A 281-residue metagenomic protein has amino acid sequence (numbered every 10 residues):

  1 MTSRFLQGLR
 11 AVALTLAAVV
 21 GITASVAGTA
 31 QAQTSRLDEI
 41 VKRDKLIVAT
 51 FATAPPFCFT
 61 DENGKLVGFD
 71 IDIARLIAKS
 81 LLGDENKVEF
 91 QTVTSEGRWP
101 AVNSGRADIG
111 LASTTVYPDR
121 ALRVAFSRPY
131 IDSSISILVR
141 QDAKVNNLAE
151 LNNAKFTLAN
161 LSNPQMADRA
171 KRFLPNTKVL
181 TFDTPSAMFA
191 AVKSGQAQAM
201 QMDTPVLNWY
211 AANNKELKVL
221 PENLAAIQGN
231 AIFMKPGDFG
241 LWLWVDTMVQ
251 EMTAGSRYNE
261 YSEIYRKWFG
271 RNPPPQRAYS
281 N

Functional and structural regions predicted by a protein language model:
A32-A112, L122: Extracytoplasmic small-molecule ligand-binding "clamshell" domains of the periplasmic binding protein/Venus flytrap
L46-I47, G83-N86, N103-A112, K155-T157 (+3 more regions): Alpha-to-beta junction loops
I47-P56, L66-L81, T115, S136-T184 (+2 more regions): Bilobed "Venus flytrap"/periplasmic-binding protein-like clamshell domains and structurally analogous long
A52, I131-D142, T204, N208-V249 (+1 more regions): Periplasmic-binding protein-like
D72-S80, A149, L161-P164, G229-R271: Extended ligand-binding regions for polar small-molecule ligands
R75, K79, K87-N152, K218 (+1 more regions): Acidic, polar ligand-binding/catalytic clefts
G97, S113-R123, R169-R172, F189-I227: A ligand-binding cleft/hinge motif common to bilobed small-molecule-binding domains
Q165-F182, V219-L220, V249-N281: Ligand-binding clefts/hinges and TM-proximal coupling segments of bilobed small-molecule sensing domains
